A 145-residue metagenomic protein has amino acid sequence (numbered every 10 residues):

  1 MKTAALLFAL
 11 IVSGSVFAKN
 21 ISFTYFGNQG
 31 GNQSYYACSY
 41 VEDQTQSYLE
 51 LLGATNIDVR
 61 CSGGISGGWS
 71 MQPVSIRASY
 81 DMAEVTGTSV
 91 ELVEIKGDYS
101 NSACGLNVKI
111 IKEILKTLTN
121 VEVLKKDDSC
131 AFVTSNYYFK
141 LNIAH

Functional and structural regions predicted by a protein language model:
M1-A5: Positively charged n-region of N-terminal signal peptides that target proteins for export
S13-S15: N-terminal signal peptide c-region/cleavage motif recognized by signal peptidases
A18-Q33, G87-S102: Acidic/histidine-rich, surface-exposed loop or edge segments in extracytoplasmic proteins
K19-S66: N-terminal secretory signal peptides
Y35-V41, N101-I110: Extracellular/luminal Pro/Thr/Ser-rich low-complexity repeat and linker "mucin-like" segments that act as
Q46, L52-E84, E91-L106, K116-H145: Ser/Thr-rich, low-complexity intrinsically disordered terminal regions
